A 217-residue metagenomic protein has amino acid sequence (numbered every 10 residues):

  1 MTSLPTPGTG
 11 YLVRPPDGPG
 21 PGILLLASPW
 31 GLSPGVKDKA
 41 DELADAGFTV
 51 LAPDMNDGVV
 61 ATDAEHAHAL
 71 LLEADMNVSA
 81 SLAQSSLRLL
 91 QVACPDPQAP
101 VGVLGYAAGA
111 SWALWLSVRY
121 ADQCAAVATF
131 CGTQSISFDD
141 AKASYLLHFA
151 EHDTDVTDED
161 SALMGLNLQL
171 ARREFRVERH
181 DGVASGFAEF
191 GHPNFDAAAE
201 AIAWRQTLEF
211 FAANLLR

Functional and structural regions predicted by a protein language model:
M1-D96, G186-G191: Serine-hydrolase catalytic machinery in alpha/beta-hydrolase-like enzymes
C94-Y106: Alpha/beta-hydrolase fold nucleophile elbow
G105-G109, A113: Gly/Ala-rich beta-loop-alpha elbow adjacent to hydrolase catalytic centers
D122-G132: A conserved short beta-strand
D140-Y145, A171-E174: Short, proline-enriched alpha-helix->beta-strand connector loops that line the catalytic pocket of alpha/beta-hydrolase
L147-F149: Short beta-strand/loop motif that positions the catalytic acidic residue of the alpha/beta-hydrolase fold
H152-T157: Acidic catalytic loop of the alpha/beta-hydrolase fold
Q169, E174-R217: C-terminal catalytic histidine-bearing segment of alpha/beta-hydrolase fold enzymes
